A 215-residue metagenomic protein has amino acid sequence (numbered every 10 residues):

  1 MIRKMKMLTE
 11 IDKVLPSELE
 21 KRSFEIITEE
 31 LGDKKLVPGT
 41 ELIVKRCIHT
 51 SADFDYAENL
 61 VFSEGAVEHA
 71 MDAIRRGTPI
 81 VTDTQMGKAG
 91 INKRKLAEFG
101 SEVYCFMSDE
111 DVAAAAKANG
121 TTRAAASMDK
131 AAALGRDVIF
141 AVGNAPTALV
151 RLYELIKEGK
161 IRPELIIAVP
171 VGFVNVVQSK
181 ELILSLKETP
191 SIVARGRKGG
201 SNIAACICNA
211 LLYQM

Functional and structural regions predicted by a protein language model:
I2-P38: Charged, compositionally biased N-terminal leader segments and the immediate start of the first structured element
E58-A73: A short, well-structured juxtamembrane/interface segment
I80-T82, C105, F140-V142, I192-A194: General beta-strand structural signal in soluble alpha/beta enzymes
D83, I166-A168, I207: Buried hydrophobic positions in well-ordered alpha/beta secondary-structure cores of metabolic enzymes
G87-G90, P146-L152, F173-V177, G200-A204: Short glycine/serine/threonine-rich phosphate/pyrophosphate-binding segments that cradle anionic phosphate groups
L96-L134: Long, charge-dense
E102-E110, I161-V177, T189-G196: Short, acidic/small-residue loops that bind anionic groups at enzyme active sites
V174-M215: C-terminal functional extensions of proteins
